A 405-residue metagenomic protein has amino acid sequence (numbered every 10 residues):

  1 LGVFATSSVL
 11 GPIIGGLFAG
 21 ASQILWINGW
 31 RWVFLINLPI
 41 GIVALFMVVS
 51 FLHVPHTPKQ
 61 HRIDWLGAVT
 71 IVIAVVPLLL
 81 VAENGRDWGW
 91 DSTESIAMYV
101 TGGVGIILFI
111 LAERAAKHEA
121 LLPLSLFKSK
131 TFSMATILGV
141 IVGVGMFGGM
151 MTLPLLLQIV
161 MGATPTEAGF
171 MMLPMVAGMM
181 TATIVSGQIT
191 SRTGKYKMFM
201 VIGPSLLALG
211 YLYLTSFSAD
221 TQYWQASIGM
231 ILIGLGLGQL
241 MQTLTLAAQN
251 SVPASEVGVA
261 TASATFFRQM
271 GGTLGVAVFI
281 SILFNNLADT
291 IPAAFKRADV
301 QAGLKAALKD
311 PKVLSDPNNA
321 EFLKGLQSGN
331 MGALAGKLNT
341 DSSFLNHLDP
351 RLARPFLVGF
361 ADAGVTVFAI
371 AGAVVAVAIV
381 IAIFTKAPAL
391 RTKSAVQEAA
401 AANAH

Functional and structural regions predicted by a protein language model:
L1-G67, T93, A177: Helix-loop-helix hairpins in multi-pass membrane proteins, especially solute transporters
L1-I14, G20, G149, L155 (+2 more regions): Small-residue-rich alpha-helical segments with characteristic i,i+4
V9, I13, V72, M180-T181 (+2 more regions): Hydrophobic/small/kink-forming positions within alpha-helical transmembrane segments of polytopic membrane proteins
G16-G29, G85-G89, I159, S191-R192 (+3 more regions): Extracellular/lumenal inter-transmembrane loop segments of multi-pass membrane transporters
W32-V48, T70-A74, A97-G105, T366-I383: Symmetry-related core transmembrane helices of the 12-TM Major Facilitator Superfamily/SLC fold
L38-P39, L66, L80, W88-V259 (+4 more regions): Transmembrane core module of solute transporters
I42-S50, I107-L111, L212-T215, S281 (+3 more regions): Membrane-embedded alpha-helical segments of multi-pass transporters/permeases
V43, M47, H53, L111 (+3 more regions): Transmembrane-helix exit segments and adjacent C-terminal regions of multi-pass membrane proteins
